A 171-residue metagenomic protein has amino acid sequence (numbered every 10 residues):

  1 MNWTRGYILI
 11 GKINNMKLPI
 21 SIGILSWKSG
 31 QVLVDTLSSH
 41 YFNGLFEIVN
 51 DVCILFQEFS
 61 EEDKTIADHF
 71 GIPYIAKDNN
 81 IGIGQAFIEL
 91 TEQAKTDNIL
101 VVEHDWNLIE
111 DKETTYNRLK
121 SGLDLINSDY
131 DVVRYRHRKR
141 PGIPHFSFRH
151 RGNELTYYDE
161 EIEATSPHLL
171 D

Functional and structural regions predicted by a protein language model:
P19-S21: Cell-envelope/extracellular polymer assembly enzymes that use nucleotide-activated donors
S29-G44: Short, well-formed alpha-helical segments that are part of the catalytic scaffolds of diverse glycosyltransferases
Y41-I75: Acidic donor-binding segment of Leloir-type glycosyltransferases
A76-I83: Short, acidic/glycine-rich phosphate-metal binding loop used to engage nucleotide
I88-N98: Active-site nucleotide-sugar/metal-binding loop of Leloir-type enzymes
D97-N107: Short beta-strand-to-loop acidic/aromatic patch adjacent to the donor-nucleotide binding site
D111-V132: Conserved donor-nucleotide/metal-binding helix-loop-beta segment in metal-dependent transferases, i.e., the alpha-helix
V133-F148: Short beta-strand-to-loop element that shapes/binds the nucleotide-sugar donor at the catalytic cleft/hinge
